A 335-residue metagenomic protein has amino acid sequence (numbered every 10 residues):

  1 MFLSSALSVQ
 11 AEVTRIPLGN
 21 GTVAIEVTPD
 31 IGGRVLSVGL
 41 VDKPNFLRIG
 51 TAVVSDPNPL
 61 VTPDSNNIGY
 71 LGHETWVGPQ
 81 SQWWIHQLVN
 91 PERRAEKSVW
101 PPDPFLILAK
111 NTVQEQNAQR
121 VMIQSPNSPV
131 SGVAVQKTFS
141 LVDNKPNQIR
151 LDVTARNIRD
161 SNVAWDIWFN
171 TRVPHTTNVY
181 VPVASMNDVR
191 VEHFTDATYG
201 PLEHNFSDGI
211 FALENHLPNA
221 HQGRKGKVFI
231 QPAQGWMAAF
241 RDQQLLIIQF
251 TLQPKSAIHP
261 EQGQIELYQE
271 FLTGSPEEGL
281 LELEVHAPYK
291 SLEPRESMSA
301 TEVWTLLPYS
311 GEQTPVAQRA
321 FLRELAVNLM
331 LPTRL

Functional and structural regions predicted by a protein language model:
S4-A6: N-terminal signal peptide c-region/cleavage motif recognized by signal peptidases
A11-R150, I158-L335: Surface-exposed acidic/polar loop and edge beta-strand patches at domain peripheries
V153: Beta-strand-loop-alpha "switch" segments that mediate conformational coupling across diverse proteins
